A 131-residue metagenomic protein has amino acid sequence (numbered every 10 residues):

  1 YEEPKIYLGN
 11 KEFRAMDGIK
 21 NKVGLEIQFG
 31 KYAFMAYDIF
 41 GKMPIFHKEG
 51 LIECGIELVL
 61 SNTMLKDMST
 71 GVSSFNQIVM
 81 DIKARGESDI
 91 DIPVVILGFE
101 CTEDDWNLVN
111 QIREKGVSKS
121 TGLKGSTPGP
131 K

Functional and structural regions predicted by a protein language model:
Y1, G18, M43, G55-E57 (+2 more regions): Generic structural hydrophobic/aromatic packing signal, biased to beta-strands
Y1-I6, M16-D17, I52-I56, S88 (+1 more regions): Proteins with a high burden of low-complexity, intrinsically disordered sequence enriched in S/T/G/P/A and R, requiring
Y1-N21, F34-D38, K48: Active-site metal-binding core of divalent-cation-utilizing nuclease and nuclease-like domains
G30-G86: Catalytic cores of nucleic-acid endonucleases
S61-K131: Domain-level recognition of nuclease-like catalytic cores that cleave nucleotide substrates
